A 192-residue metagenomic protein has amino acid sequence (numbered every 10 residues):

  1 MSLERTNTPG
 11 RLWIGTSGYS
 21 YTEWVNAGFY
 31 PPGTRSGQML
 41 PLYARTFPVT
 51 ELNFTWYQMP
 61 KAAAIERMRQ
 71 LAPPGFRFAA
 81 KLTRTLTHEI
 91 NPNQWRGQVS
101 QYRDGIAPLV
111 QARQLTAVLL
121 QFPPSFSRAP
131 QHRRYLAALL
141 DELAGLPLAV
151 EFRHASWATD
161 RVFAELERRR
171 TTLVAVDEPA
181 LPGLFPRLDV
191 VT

Functional and structural regions predicted by a protein language model:
M1-T192: Residues lining hydrophobic/aromatic ligand-binding pockets adjacent to catalytic sites
